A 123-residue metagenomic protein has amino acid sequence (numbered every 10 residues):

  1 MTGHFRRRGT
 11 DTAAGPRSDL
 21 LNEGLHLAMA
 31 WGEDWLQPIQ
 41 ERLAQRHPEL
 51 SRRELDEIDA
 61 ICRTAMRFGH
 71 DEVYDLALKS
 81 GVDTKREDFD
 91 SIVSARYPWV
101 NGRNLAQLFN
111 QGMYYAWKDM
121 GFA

Functional and structural regions predicted by a protein language model:
M1-H47: Short terminal alpha-helical segments
T10-D19, M66, Y74, M120-F122: Cationic, hydrophobic amphipathic alpha-helical membrane-interacting segments
H26-A30, T64-R67, Q111-A116: Short, hydrophobic/amphipathic alpha-helical patches that form generic packing surfaces within helical domains
G32-R42, L78-D90: Short, charged amphipathic recognition helices of the HTH superfamily and cognate SANT/SANTA-like modules
R53: A conserved mid-domain beta-alpha-beta active-site/ligand-binding segment of alpha/beta enzyme cores
E57-D83: Positively charged, polyanion-binding regions of nucleic-acid-associated proteins
T84-A123: Amphipathic alpha-helical binding modules
